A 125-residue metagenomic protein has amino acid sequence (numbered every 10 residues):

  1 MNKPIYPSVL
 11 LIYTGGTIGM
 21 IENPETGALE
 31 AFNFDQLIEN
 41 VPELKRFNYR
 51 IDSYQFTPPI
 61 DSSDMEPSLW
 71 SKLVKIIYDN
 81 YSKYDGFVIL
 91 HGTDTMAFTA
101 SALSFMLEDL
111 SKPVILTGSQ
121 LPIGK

Functional and structural regions predicted by a protein language model:
M1-K125: Active-site histidine-anchored catalytic micro-motif
